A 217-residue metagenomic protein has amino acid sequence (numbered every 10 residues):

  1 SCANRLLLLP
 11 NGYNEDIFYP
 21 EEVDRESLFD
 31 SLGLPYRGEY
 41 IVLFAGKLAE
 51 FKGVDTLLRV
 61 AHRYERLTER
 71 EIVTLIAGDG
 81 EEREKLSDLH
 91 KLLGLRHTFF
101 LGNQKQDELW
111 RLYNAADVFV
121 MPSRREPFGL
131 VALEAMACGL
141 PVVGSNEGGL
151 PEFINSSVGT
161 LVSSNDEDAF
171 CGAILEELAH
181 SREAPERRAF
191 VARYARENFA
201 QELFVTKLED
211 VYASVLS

Functional and structural regions predicted by a protein language model:
G12: Carbohydrate-associated surface elements
Y36-K52, L58-A61: Conserved donor-binding/catalytic core segment of Leloir-type glycosyltransferases
S87-Q104: Nucleotide-activated donor-binding/catalytic signature segment of Leloir-type glycosyltransferases, i.e., the conserved
N103-Q104, R111-A116: Short alpha-helical donor nucleotide-sugar binding micro-motif in glycosyltransferases
R124: Aromatic "clamp/platform" in nucleotide-sugar-dependent glycosyltransferases that forms part of the donor/acceptor
P141-G144: Short hydrophobic beta-strand element within catalytic cores of glycosyltransferases and related nucleotide-activated
S156, T160-E167, E176-R182: Conserved acidic donor-binding segment of nucleotide-sugar-dependent glycosyltransferases
E183-N198, D210: A short, well-ordered alpha-helix in the C-terminal region of glycosyltransferases
